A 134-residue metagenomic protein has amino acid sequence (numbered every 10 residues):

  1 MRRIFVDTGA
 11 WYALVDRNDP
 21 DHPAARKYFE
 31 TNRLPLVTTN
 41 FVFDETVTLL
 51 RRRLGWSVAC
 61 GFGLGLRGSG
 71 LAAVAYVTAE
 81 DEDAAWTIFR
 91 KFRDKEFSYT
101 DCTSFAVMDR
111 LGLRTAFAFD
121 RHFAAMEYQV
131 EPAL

Functional and structural regions predicted by a protein language model:
M1, F105, D109-L134: Acidic, PIN/NYN-like endoribonuclease modules and their adjacent C-terminal/linker elements
M1-T38, R51-L64, L134: Short, well-structured N-terminal submotif of metal-dependent ribonuclease cores
W11, F43, F123-A124: A generic structural signal for short hydrophobic patches within well-formed alpha-helices
E30, L64-G68, R90, D109 (+1 more regions): Alpha-helix boundary recognition
N40-F41, D101, D120-R121: Short secondary-structure boundary segments
L66-V77, D94, A124-L134: Short acidic, glycine/proline-enriched helix-loop-strand junctions
A72-T115: Active-site neighborhoods of divalent-metal-dependent phosphate/nucleic-acid chemistry enzymes
